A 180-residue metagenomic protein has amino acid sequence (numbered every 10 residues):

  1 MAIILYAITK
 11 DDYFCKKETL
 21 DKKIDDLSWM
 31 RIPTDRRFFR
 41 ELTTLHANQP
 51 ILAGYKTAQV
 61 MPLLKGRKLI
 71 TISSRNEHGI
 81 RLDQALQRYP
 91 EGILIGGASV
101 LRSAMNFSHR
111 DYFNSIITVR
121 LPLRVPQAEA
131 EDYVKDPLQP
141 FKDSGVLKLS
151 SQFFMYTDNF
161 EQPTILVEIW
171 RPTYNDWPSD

Functional and structural regions predicted by a protein language model:
M1-D180: Enzymes that bind and transform nitrogen-containing heteroaromatic metabolites
